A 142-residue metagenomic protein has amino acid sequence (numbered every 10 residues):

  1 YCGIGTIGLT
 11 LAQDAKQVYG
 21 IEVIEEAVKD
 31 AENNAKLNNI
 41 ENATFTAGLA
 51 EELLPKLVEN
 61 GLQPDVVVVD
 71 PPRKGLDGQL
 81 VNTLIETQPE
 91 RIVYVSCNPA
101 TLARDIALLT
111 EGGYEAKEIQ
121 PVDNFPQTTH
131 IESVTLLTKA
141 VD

Functional and structural regions predicted by a protein language model:
Y1-D142: Rossmann-like S-adenosyl-L-methionine
